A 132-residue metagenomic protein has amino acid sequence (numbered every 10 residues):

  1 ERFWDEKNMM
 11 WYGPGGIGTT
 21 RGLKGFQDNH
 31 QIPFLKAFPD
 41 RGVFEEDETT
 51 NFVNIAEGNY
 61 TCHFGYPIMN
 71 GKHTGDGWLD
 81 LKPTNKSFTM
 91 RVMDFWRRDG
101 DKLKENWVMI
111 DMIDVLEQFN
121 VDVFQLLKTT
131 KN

Functional and structural regions predicted by a protein language model:
E1-N132: C-terminal and inter-domain tail/linker signature
